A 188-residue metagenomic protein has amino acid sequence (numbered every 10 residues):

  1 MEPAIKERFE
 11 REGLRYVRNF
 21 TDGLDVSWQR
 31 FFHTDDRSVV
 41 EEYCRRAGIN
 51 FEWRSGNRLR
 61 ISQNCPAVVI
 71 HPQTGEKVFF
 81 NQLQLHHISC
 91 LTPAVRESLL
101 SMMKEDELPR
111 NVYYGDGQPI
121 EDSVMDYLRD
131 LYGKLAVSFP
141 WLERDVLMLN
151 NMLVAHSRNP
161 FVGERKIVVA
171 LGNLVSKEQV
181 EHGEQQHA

Functional and structural regions predicted by a protein language model:
M1-L149, L153-A188: Active-site environment of non-heme Fe oxygenases that use a 2-His-1-carboxylate facial triad
